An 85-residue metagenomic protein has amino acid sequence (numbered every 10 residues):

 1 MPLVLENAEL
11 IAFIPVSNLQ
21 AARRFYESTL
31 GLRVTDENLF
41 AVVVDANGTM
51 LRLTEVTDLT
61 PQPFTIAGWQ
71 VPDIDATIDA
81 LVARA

Functional and structural regions predicted by a protein language model:
M1, Y26-S28, T77: Terminal low-complexity, poorly structured segments
M1-A21, M50, F64-A67: N-terminal beta-strand motif that seeds the catalytic metal site of vicinal oxygen chelate
P2-V4, V56, A83-A85: Proteins with a high burden of low-complexity, intrinsically disordered sequence enriched in S/T/G/P/A and R, requiring
L19-Q20, A67-A85: Vicinal oxygen chelate
Q20-R33: Amphipathic alpha-helical segments
L32-P72: Conserved short beta-strand elements that form part of the metal-binding/catalytic scaffold of enzyme active sites
